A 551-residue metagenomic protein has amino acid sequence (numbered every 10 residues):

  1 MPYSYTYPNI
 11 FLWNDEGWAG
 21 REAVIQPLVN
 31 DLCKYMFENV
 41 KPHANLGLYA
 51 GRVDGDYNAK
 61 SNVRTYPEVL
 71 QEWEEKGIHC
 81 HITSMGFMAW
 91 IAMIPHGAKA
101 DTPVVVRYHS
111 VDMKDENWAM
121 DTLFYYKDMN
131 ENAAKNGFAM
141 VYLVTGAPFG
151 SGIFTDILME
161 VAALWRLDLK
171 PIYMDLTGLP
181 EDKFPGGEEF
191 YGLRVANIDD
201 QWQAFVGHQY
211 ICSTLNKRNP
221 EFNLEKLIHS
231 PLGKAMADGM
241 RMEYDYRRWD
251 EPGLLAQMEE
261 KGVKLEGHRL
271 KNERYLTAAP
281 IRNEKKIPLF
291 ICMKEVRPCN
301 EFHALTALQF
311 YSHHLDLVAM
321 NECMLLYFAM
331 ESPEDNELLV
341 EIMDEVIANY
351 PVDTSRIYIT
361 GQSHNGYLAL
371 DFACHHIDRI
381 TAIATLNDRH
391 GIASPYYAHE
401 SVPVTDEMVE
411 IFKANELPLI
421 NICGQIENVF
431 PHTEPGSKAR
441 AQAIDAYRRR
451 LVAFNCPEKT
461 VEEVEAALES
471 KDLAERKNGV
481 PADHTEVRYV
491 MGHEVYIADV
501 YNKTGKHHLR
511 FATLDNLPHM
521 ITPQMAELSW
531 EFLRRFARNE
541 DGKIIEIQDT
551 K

Functional and structural regions predicted by a protein language model:
P2-P103, D121-E131, K135-A147, G152-W165 (+7 more regions): A domain-start/cap signature at the N-terminus of enzymes
A98-T102, V111-S151, N283-I287, C292-P333 (+1 more regions): Short substrate-entry loop that stabilizes the transition state in hydrolases
M120-D121, A304-T306, P431-V452, M491-D499 (+1 more regions): Short alpha-helix in the alpha/beta-hydrolase fold that links the catalytic acid
R389-N415: Flexible "cap/lid" loop of the alpha/beta hydrolase fold
K413-L419, G505-L509: Short, proline-enriched alpha-helix->beta-strand connector loops that line the catalytic pocket of alpha/beta-hydrolase
N421-C423: Short beta-strand/loop motif that positions the catalytic acidic residue of the alpha/beta-hydrolase fold
I426-F430, P518-M520: Acidic catalytic loop of the alpha/beta-hydrolase fold
